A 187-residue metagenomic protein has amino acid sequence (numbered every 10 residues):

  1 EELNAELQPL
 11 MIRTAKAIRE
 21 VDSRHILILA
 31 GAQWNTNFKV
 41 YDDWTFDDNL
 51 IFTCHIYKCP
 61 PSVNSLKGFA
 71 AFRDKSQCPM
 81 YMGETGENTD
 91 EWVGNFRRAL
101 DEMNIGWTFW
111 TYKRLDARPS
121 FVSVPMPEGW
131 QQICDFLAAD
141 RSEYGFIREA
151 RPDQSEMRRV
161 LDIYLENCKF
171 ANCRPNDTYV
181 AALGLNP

Functional and structural regions predicted by a protein language model:
E1-R114, P119-D135: Extracellular glycoside hydrolase catalytic/binding regions
W92-P187: Aromatic-rich peripheral "rim/lid" segments of glycoside hydrolase catalytic domains that contact and position glycan
